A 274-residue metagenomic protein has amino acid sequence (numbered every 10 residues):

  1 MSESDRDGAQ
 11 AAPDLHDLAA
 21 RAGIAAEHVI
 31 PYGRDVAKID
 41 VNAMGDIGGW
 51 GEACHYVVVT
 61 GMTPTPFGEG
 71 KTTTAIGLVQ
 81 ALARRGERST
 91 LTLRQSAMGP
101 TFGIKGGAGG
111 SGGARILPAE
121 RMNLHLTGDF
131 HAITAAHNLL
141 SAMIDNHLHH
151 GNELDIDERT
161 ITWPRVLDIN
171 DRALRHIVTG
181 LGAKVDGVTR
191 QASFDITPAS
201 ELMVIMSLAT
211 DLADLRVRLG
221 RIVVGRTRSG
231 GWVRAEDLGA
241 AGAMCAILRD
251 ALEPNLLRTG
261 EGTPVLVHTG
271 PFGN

Functional and structural regions predicted by a protein language model:
S2-N274: Flexible phosphate-sensing "switch/lid" loops adjacent to ATP/NTP-binding sites across phosphate-transfer
